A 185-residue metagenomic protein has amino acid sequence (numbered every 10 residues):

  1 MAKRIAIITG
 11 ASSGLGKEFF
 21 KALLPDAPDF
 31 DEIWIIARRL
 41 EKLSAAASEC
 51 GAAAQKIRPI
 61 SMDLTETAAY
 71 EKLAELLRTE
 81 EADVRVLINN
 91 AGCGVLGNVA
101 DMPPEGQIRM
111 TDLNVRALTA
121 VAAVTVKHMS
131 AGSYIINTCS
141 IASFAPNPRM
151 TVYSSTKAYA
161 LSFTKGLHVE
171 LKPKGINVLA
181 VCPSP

Functional and structural regions predicted by a protein language model:
S12-S13: Conserved glycine-rich cofactor-binding loop
A27-A45: Conserved glycine-rich Rossmann-like NAD(P)H-binding loop of the short-chain dehydrogenase/reductase
N90-V95: Conserved NAD(P)H cofactor-binding loop of Rossmann-fold oxidoreductase domains
N98-T111: Substrate-binding pocket helix/loop in short-chain dehydrogenase/reductase
A100, N147-T151: Active-site loop immediately N-terminal to the catalytic Tyr-X3-Lys motif of short-chain dehydrogenase/reductase
A122, T156: Active-site helix of classical SDR
S140: Residue(s) in the substrate-gating loop at a strand-loop-helix junction that position the organic substrate next
